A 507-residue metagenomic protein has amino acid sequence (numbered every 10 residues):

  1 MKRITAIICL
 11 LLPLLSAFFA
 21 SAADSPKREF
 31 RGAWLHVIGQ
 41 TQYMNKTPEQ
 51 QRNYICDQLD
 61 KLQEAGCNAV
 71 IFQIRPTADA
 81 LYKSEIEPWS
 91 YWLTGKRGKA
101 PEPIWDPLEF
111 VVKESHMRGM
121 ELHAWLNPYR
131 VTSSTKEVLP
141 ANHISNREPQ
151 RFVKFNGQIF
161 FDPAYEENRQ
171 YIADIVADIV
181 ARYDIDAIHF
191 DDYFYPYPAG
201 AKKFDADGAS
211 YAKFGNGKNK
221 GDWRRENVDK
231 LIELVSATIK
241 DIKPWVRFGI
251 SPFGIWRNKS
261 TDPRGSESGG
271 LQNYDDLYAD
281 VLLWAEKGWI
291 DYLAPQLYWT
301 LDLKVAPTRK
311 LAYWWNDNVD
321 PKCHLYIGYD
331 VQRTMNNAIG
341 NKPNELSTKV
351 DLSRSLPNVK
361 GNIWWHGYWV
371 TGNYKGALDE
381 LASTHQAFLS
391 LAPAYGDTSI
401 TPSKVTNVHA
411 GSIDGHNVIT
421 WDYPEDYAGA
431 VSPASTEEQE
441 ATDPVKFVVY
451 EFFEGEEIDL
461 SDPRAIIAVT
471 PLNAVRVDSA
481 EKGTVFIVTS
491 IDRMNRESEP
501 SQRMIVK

Functional and structural regions predicted by a protein language model:
R28, W34-H36, Q40-N53, A124 (+2 more regions): Active-site-adjacent "subsite" loops/lids of carbohydrate-active enzymes
N53-A80, R182-D186: Catalytic domains of carbohydrate-active enzymes, especially glycoside hydrolases
A65-E102: Aromatic-lined carbohydrate-binding/catalytic grooves of carbohydrate-active enzymes
A80-G95, R130-N156, D192-N216, S260-L271: Aromatic- and acidic-residue-enriched segments that line the glycan-binding/catalytic groove of carbohydrate-active
E167-I175, A181-E267, L271-Q296, D302-L311 (+1 more regions): Active-site neighborhood of glycoside hydrolase catalytic domains
Y278-L282, E286-K304, P321-T398: Substrate-binding cleft of secreted/luminal carbohydrate-active enzymes
G376-A441, N495-K507: Pro/Thr/Ser/Gly-rich low-complexity, intrinsically disordered linker/stalk tracts
V477-S498: Beta-strand-rich modules
